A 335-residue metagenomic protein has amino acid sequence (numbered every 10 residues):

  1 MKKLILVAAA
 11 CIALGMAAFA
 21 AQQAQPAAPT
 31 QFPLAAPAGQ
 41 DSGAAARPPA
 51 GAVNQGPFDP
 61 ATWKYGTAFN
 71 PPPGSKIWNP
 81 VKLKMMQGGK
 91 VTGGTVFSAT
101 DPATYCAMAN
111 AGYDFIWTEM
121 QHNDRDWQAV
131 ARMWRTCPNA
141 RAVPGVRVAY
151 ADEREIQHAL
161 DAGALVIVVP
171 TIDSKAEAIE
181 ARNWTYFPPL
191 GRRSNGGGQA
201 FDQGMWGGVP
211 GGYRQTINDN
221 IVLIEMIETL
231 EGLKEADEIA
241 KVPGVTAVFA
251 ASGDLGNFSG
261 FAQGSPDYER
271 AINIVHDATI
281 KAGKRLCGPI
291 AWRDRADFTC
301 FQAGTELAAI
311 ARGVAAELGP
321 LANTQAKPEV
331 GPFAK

Functional and structural regions predicted by a protein language model:
M1-L4: Positively charged n-region of N-terminal signal peptides that target proteins for export
V7-M16: Bacterial N-terminal signal peptides
A21-K335: Expand to "…catalyze enediolate/carbanion chemistry for C-C bond making/breaking, isomerization, decarboxylation
